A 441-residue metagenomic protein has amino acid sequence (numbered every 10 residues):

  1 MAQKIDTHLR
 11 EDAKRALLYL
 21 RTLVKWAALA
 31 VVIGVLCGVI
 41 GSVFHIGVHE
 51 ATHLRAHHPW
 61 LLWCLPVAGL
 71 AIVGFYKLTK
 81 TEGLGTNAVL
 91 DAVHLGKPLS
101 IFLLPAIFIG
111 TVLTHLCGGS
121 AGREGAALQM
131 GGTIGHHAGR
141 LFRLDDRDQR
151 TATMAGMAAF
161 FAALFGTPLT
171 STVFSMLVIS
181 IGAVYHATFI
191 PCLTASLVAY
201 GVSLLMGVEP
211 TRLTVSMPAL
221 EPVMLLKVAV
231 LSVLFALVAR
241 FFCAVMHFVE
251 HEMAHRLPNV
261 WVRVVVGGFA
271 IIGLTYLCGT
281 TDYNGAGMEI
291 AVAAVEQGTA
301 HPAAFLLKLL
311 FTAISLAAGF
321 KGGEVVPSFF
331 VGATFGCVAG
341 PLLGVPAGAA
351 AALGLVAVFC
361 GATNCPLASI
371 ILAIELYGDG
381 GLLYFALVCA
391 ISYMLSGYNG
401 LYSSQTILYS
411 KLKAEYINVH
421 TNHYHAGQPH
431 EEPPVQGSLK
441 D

Functional and structural regions predicted by a protein language model:
M1-D441: Alpha-helical transmembrane segments and immediately membrane-proximal extracytoplasmic
